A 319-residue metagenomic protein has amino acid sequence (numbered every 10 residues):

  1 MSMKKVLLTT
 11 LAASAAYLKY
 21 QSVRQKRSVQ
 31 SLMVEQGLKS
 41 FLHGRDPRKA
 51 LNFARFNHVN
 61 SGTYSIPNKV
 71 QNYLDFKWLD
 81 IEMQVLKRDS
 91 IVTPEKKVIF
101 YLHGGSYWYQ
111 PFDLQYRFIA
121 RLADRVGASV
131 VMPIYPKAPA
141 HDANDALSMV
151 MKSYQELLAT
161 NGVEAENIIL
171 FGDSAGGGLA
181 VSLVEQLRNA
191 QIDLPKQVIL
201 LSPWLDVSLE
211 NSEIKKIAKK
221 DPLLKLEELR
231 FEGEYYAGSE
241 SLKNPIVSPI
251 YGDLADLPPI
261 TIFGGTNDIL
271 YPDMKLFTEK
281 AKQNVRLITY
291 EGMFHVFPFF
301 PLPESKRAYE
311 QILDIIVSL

Functional and structural regions predicted by a protein language model:
M1-R88: A glycine/proline-hinged amphipathic helix-loop "lid/cap" segment that gates access to hydrophobic ligand pockets
T10-Y20, Q25, D80-Q84, S90-L319: Alpha/beta-hydrolase superfamily serine-hydrolase fold, recognizing
